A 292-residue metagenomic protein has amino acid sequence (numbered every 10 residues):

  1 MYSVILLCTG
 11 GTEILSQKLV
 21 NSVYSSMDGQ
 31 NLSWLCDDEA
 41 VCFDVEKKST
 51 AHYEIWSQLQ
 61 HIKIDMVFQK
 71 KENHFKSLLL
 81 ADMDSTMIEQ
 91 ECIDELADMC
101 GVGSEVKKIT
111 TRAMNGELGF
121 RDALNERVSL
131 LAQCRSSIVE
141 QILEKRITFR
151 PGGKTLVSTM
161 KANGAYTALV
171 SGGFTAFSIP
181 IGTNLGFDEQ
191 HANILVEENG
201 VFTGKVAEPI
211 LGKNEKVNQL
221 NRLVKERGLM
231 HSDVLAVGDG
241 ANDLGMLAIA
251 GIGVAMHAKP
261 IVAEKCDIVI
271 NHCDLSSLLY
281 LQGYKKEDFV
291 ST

Functional and structural regions predicted by a protein language model:
M1, I138-T292: C-terminal cap/substrate-recognition subdomain and adjoining C-terminal extension of metal-dependent phosphatase-like
M1-A81, V290: Non-catalytic pre-domain segments flanking phosphatase-related domains
V20, H52, I93, V106 (+3 more regions): A general structural signal for well-ordered alpha-helical segments in protein cores
D28-V45, K71-H74, D84-L195, C273: Alpha-helical substrate-recognition element adjacent to the catalytic core
S77-L79, T111, V234: Residue-level marker of motif borders
L80-T86, D239-G240: A short acidic Gly-Thr/Ser loop motif
